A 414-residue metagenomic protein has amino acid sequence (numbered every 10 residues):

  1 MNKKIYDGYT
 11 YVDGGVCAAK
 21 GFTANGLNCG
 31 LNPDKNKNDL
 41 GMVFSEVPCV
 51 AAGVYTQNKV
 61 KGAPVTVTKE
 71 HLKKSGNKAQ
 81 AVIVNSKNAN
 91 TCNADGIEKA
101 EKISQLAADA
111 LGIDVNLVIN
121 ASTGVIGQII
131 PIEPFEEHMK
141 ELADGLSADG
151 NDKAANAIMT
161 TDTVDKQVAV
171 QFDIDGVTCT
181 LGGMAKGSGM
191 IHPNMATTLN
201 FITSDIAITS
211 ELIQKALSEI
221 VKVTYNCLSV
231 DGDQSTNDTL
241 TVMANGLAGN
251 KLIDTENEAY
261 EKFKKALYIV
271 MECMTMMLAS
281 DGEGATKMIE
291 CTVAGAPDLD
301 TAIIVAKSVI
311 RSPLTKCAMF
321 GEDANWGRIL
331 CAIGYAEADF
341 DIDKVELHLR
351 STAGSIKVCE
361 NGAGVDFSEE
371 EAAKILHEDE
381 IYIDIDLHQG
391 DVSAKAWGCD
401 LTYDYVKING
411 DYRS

Functional and structural regions predicted by a protein language model:
M1-E98, K102, A108-S414: A structural signal for small-residue-enriched, beta-sheet-centric alpha/beta enzyme cores and oligomeric scaffold folds
